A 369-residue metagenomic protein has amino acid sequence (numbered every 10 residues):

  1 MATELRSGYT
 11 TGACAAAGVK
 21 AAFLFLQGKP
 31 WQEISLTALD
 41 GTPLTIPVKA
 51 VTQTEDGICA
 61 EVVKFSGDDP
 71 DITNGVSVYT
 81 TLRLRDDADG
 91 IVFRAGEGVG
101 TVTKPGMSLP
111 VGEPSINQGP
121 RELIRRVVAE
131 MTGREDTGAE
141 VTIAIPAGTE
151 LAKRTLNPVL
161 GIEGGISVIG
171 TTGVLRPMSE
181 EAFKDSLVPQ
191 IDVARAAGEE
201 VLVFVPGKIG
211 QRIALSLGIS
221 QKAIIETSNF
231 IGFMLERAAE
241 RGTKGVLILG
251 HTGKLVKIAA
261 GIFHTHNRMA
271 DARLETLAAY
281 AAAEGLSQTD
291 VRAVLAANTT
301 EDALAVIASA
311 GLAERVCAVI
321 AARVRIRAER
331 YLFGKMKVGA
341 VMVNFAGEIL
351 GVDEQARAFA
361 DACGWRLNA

Functional and structural regions predicted by a protein language model:
M1-R154, P158-L160: Generic N-terminal targeting/processing segments that precede catalytic cores or assembly contacts
R6-Y9, L160-I166, T171-L350: A structural signal for small-residue-enriched, beta-sheet-centric alpha/beta enzyme cores and oligomeric scaffold folds
Y79, L217-S220, D353-F359: Surface-exposed flexible segments
T155, F183, L187-D192, A356-R357 (+1 more regions): Bulky hydrophobic/aromatic packing residues
K337-A369: Short, amphipathic C-terminal "tail helix"
